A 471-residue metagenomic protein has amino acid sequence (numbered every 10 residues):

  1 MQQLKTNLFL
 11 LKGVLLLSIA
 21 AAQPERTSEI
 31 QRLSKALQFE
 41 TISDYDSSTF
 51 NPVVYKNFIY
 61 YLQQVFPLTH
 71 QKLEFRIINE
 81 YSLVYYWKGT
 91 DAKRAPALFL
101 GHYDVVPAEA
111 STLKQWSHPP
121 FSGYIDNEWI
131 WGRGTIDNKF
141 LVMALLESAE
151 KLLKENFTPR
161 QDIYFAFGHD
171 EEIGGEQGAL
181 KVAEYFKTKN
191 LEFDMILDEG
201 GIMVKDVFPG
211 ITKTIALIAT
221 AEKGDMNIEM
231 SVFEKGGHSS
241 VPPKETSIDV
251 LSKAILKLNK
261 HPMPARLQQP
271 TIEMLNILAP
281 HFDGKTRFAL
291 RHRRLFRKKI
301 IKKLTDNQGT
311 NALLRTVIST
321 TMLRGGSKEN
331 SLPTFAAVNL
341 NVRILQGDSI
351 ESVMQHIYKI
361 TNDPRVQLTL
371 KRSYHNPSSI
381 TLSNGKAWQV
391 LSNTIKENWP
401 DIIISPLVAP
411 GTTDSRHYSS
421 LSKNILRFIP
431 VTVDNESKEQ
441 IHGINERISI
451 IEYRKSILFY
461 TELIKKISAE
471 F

Functional and structural regions predicted by a protein language model:
Q2-L11: Bacterial N-terminal signal peptides that target proteins for export
L8, Q23-R133, L152-Q161, L340: Acidic/His- and Gly-rich active-site-bordering loop/insert found across diverse amide/peptide-bond hydrolases
G13-A22: Hydrophobic h-region of N-terminal signal peptides that target proteins for export in Gram-negative bacteria
S34-I42, Q63-Q71, E147-K154, K187-T188 (+7 more regions): Sec-exported extracytoplasmic/periplasmic mature domains
R76, A92, V204-K205, P264-S327 (+3 more regions): An extended, acidic, His-containing surface patch that forms the Zn2+-binding/catalytic region of metallohydrolases
W129-L217: Acidic/histidine-rich catalytic neighborhood of metal-dependent amide-processing enzymes
E176, L180-K181, S240-P264: A short core secondary-structure module
E245, V353-T361: Short amphipathic alpha-helices in soluble, non-transmembrane regions that often serve as interface/regulatory elements
